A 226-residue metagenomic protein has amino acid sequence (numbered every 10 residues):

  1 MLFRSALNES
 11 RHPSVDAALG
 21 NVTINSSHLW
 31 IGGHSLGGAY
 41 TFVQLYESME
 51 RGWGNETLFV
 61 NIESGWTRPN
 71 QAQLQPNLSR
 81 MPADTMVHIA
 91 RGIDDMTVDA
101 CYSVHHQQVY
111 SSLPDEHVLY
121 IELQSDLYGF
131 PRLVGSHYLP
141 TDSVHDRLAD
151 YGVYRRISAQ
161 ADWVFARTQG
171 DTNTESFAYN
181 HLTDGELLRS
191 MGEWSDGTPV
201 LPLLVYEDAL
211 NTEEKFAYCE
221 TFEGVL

Functional and structural regions predicted by a protein language model:
M1-R4, G38, V153, I157: Phosphate/oxyanion-binding active-site loops and adjacent basic polyanion-contact surfaces
F3-L36: Gly/Ser-rich "nucleophile elbow"/oxyanion-hole loop immediately N-terminal to the catalytic nucleophile in hydrolases
L7-N8, G38-R51: Short glycine-enriched nucleophile-adjacent loop and the immediately C-terminal alpha-helix near the catalytic center
V15-L19, S48, Q73-N77: A generic local structural motif
A18-S27, G52-E56, P114-D115: Short helix-terminating capping/connector loops at secondary-structure junctions
S35-A39, D95-M96: Gly/Ser/Thr-rich loops at beta-strand to alpha-helix junctions that form or flank small-molecule/cofactor-binding
W53-G129: The feature captures the conserved acid-bearing segment of alpha/beta-hydrolase catalytic domains
T97-L226: C-terminal catalytic-base region of ester-bond hydrolases, centering on the histidine of the charge-relay
